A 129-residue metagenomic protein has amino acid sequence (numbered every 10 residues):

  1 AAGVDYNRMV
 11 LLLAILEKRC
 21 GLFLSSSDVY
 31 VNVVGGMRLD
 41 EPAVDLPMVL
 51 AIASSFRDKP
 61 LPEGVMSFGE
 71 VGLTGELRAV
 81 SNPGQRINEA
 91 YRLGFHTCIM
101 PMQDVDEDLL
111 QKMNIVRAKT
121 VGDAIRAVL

Functional and structural regions predicted by a protein language model:
A2-L129: Peripheral, non-AAA+ core regions of ATP-driven protein-machinery
